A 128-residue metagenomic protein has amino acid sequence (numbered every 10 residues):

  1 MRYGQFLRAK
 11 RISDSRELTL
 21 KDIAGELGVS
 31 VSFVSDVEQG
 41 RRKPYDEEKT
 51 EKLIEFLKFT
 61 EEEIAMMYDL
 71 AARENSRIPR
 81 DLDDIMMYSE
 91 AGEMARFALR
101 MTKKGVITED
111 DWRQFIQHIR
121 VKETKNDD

Functional and structural regions predicted by a protein language model:
M1-R16, W112-H118, K125: A short, Lys/Arg-rich alpha-helix, primarily the initiator
F6-A9, D22, K52: Alpha-helical residues within helix-turn-helix
I12, Q39-R42: Residue-level detection of the helix-turn-helix DNA-binding "recognition helix"
R16-D36, M67: Short alpha-helical DNA-recognition segment
R16-L20, D46-T50, I78-D81: Short, charged amphipathic recognition helices of the HTH superfamily and cognate SANT/SANTA-like modules
D36, G40, K52: Alpha-helical DNA-recognition elements
Y45-M66: DNA major-groove recognition helix of helix-turn-helix/homeodomain DNA-binding modules
A72-D128: Interfacial/linker helices and their anchor residues that mediate assembly or domain coupling
